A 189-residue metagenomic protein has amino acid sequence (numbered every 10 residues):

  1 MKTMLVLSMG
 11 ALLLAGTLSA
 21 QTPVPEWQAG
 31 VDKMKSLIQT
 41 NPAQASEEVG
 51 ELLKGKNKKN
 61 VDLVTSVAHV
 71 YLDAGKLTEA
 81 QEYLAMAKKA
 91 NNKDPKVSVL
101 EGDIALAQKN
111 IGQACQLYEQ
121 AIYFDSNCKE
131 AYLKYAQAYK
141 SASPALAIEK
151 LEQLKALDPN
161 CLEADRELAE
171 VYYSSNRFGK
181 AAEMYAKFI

Functional and structural regions predicted by a protein language model:
M1-L7: Bacterial N-terminal signal peptides that target proteins for export
K2, L14, L18-A85, K89: N-terminal leader/linker segments that initiate helical-solenoid repeat arrays
L7-S8, L18: Cleavable N-terminal signal peptides
I38, L72, V99, L106 (+3 more regions): Position-specific recognition of the canonical hydrophobic site in helix A of tetratricopeptide repeat
T40-E47, D73-M86, Q108-Q120, S141-Q153 (+1 more regions): Structural signature of tandem alpha-helical TPR/SEL1-like repeats, specifically the intra-repeat loop/turn
N57-K58, N92, S126, P159: Short coil turns that delineate tetratricopeptide repeat
